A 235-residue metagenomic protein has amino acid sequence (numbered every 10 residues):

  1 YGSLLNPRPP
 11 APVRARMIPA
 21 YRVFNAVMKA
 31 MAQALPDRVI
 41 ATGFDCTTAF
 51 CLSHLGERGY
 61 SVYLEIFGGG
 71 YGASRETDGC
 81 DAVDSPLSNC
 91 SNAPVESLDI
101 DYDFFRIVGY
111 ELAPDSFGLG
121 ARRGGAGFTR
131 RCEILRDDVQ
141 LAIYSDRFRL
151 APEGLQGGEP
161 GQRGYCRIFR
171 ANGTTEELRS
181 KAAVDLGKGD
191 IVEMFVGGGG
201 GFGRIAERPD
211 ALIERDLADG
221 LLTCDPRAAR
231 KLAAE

Functional and structural regions predicted by a protein language model:
Y1-E235: Glycine/proline-enriched, intrinsically flexible loops and inter-domain linkers
